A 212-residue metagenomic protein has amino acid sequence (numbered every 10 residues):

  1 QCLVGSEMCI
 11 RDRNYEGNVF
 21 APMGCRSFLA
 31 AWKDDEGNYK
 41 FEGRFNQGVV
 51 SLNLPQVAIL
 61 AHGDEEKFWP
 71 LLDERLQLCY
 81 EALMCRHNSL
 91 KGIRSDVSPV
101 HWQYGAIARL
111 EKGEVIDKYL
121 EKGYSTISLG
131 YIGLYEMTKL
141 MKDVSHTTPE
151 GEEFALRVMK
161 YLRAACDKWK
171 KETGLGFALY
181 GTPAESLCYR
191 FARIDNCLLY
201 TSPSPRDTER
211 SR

Functional and structural regions predicted by a protein language model:
Q1-G5, I10, Y200-S211: Single conserved hydrophobic/aromatic residue that forms the stacking wall/gate of nucleotide- or nucleobase-binding
S6-L140: Structured mid-domain segments that build the active-site/substrate or prosthetic-cofactor binding neighborhood
E65-E66, L140-E152: Glycine-rich tight-turn/loop motif centered on a GG-T
M84, K139-D143, R163, D167-K171: Hydrophobic alpha-helix feature that most strongly marks membrane-spanning transmembrane helices and their immediate
S89-Q103, P149-E152, K171-T182: Short, glycine/acidic-rich hinge or "gate" loops at secondary-structure transitions that mediate conformational
W102-R109, M159-A165, E185-A192: Eukaryote-specific, cytoplasm-facing alpha-helical/coiled-coil scaffolding segments in long proteins
T147-C166: Short secondary-structure subsegments characteristic of cysteine-rich extracellular domains
E172-S202: Extended amphipathic alpha-helical segments with heptad-repeat/coiled-coil character used for oligomerization, fusion
